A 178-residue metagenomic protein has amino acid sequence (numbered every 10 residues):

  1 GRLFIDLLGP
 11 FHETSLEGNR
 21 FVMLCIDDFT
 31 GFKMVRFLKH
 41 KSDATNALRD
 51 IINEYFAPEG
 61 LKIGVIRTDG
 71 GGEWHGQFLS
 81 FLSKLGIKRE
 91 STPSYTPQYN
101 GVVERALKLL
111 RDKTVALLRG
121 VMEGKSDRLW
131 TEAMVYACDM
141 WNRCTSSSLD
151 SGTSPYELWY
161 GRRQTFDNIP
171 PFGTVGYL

Functional and structural regions predicted by a protein language model:
G1-L178: Anionic group-binding determinants
